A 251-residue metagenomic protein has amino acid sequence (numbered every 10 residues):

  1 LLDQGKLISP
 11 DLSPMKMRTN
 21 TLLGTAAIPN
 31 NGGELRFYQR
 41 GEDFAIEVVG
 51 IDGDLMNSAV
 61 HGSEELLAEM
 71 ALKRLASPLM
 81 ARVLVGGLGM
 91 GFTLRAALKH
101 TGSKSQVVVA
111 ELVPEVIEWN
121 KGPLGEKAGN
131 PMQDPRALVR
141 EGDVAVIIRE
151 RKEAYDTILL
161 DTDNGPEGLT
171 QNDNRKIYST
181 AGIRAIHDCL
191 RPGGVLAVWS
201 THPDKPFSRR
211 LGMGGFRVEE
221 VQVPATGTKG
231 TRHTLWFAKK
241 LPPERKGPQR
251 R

Functional and structural regions predicted by a protein language model:
L1-K16: N-terminal amphipathic/basic-hydrophobic helices that include classical n-h-c signal peptides and signal-anchor
L12-A45: N-terminal auxiliary segments of SAM/dcSAM-dependent transferases
F37-I51, N57-H61, E65-L66: S-adenosyl-L-methionine
Q39-R40, A238-L241: Active-site beta-strand termini and strand-to-loop segments that position acidic
E47, L196-S200: Conserved active-site loop/cleft motifs that coordinate metal ions or position small ligands
A59-L190, V198-W199, R209, G214 (+1 more regions): The AdoMet/dcAdoMet-binding core of the Class I SAM-like
L241-R251: Flexible, glycine-/basic-rich loop-and-beta segments that form/coincide with the SAM-dependent methyltransferase
